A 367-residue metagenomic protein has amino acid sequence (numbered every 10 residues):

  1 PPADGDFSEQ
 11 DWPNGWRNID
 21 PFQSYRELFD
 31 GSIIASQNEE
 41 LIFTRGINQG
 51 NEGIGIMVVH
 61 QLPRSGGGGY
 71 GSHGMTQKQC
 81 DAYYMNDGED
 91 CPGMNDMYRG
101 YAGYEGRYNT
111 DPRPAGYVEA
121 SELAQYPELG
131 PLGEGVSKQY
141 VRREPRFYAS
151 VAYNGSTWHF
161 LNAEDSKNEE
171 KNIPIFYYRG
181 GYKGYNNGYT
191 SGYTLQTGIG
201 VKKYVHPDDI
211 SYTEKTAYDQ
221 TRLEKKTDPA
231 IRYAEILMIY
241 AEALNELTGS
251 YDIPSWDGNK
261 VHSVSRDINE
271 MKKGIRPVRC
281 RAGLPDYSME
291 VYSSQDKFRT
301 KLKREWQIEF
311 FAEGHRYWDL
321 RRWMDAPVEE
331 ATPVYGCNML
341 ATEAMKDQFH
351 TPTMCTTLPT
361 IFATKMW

Functional and structural regions predicted by a protein language model:
P1-E89, M94, F176-G200, V205-H206 (+6 more regions): Long, intrinsically disordered, low-complexity segments
M57-T157: Segments forming glycine/polar-rich beta-alpha architectures that bind adenosine-containing cofactors
V118-V278: C-terminal substrate/ligand-recognition segments
